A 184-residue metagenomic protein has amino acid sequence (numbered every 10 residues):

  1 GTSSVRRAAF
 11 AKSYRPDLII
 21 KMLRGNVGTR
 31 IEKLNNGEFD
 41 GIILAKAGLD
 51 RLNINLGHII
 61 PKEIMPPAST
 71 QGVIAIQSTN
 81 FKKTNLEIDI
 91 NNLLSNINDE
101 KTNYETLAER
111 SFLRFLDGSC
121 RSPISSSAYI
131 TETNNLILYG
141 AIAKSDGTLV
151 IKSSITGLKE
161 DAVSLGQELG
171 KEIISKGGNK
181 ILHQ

Functional and structural regions predicted by a protein language model:
G1-T2: Short beta-strand scaffold positions
V5: Short helix-loop capping/hinge segments that flank enzyme active sites or metal/cofactor-binding pockets
A8-Q184: Small-molecule-sensing regulatory modules
